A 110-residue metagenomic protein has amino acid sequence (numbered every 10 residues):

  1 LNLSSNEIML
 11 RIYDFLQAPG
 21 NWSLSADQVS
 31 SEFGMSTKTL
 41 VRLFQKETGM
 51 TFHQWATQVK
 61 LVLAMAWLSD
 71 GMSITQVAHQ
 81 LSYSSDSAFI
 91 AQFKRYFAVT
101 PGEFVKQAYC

Functional and structural regions predicted by a protein language model:
L1-F33, K46-Q54, Q58: Short, Lys/Arg-enriched, Trp-marked, Pro/Gly-tolerant hinge/linker segments that flank
S23, D27, K46-S84, I90 (+1 more regions): Terminal helix-turn-helix DNA-binding modules in bacterial transcription factors
S36-T37, S84-S85: Short coil turns linking two alpha-helices in DNA-binding domains
L40, F44, A88-F89, F93: Short hydrophobic/aromatic patch on the recognition helix
